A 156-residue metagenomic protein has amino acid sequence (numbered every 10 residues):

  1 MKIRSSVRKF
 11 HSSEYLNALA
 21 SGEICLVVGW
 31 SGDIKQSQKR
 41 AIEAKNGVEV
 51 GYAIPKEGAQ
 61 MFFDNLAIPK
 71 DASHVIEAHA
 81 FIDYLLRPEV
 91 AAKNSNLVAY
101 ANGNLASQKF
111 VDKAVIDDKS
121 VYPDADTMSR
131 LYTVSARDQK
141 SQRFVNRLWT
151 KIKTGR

Functional and structural regions predicted by a protein language model:
M1-P55: Ligand-binding pocket segment of bilobal, Venus flytrap-like solute-binding proteins
S5-S6, I24, V90, A99 (+1 more regions): Generic structural signal for secondary-structure transition and capping sites
F10-S13, A72-I76, P88, S135-R143: Soluble non-cytosolic domains of exported or imported proteins
L16, A20, V28, H79-L86 (+3 more regions): Non-transmembrane alpha-helical segments in soluble domains of secreted/periplasmic/extracellular proteins
S31-K35, E57-Q60, A72-S73, E89: Solvent-exposed loop/turn segments at secondary-structure junctions within structured extracellular/periplasmic domains
F62-L66: Short amphipathic alpha-helical segments
P69-S129: Mature extracytoplasmic/periplasmic domains
A125-R156: Conserved C-terminal helix/tail region of periplasmic/extracytoplasmic solute-binding proteins
